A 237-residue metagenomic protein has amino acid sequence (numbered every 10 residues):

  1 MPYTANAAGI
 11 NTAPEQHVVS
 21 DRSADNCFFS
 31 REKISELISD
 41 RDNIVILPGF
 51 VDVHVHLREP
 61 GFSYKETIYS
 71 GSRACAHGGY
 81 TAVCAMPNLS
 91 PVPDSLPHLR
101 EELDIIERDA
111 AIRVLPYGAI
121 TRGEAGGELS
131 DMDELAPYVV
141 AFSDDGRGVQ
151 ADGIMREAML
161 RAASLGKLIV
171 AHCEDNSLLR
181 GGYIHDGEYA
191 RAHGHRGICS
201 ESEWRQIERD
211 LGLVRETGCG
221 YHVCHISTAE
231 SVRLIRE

Functional and structural regions predicted by a protein language model:
M1-G49: Histidine-rich, glycine-flanked metal-binding segment
R41-D42, G78-T81, D109-R113, P137-V139 (+2 more regions): Short coil/turn connectors at secondary-structure junctions
N43, H54, C75, G79 (+4 more regions): Divalent metal-coordination and catalytic microenvironments
I44-D109: Metal-associated gating/positioning segment near the N- to mid-region
V53-E66, P116-G126, R196: Active-site mouth loops of central-metabolism enzymes
V55-L57, M86-N88, P116-I120, D144-G146 (+2 more regions): A cross-domain feature marking catalytic cores of carbohydrate-active enzymes and several ubiquitous metabolic/repair
I105-A119: A glycine-rich helix N-cap at a beta->alpha junction
L129-E237: Histidine/acidic residue-rich metal-binding segments in metalloenzymes
